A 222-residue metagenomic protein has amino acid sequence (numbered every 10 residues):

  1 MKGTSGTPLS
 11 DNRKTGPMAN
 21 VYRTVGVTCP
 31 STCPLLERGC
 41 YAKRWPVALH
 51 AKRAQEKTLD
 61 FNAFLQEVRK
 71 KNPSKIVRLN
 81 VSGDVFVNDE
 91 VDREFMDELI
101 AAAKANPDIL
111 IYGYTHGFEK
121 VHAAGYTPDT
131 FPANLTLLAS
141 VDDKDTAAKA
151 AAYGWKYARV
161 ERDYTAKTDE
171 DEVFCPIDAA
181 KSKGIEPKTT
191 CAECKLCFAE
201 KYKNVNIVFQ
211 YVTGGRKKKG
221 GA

Functional and structural regions predicted by a protein language model:
M1-A222: Class I S-adenosyl-L-methionine
